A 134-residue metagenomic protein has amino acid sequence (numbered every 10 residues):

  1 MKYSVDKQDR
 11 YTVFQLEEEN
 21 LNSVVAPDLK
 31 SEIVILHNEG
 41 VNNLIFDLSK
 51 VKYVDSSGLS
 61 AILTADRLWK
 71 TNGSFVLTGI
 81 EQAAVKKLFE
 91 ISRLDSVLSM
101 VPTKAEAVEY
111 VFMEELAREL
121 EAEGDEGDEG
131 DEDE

Functional and structural regions predicted by a protein language model:
K2-H37: STAS-typified acidic loop motif
R10, Q82, A105: Residues that form or immediately flank small-molecule/cofactor binding pockets and catalytic motifs
S23-L98: Amphipathic alpha-helical interaction surfaces in cytosolic regulatory modules
S99-A105: Short acidic-hydrophobic, aromatic-tinged amphipathic segments that line or gate anion-handling sites
Y110-E114: Receiver (REC) domain switch/output surface
E119-E134: Short acidic DE-rich linear segments
